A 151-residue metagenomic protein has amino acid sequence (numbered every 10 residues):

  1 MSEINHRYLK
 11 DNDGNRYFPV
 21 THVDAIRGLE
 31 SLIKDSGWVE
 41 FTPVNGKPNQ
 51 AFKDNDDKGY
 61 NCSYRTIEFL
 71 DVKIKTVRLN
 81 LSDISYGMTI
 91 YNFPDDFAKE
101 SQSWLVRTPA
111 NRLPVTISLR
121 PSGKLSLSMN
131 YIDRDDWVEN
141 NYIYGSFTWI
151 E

Functional and structural regions predicted by a protein language model:
M1-V20, I150: Short, intrinsically disordered N-terminal pre-domain segments
L9, W38-F41, C62-Y64, V77-L79 (+3 more regions): Hydrophobic beta-strand residues in large extracellular and virion-surface proteins
D11, P43, F69, T108 (+1 more regions): Acidic surface patches and DE-rich sequence motifs
D13, T21-V23, D135-W137: Trimeric beta-solenoid/beta-helix "fiber body" segments of extracellular/virion adhesins and depolymerases
R16, L70-K75, G123-S126: Hydrophobic residues embedded in beta-strands of well-ordered beta-sheets
V20-D54: Glycine-rich, low-complexity segments
E40, K53-R107: Beta-rich globular "head" domains
I84-M88, S101, L105-E151: Extracellular jelly-roll beta-sandwich "head" domains, especially the C-terminal globular C1q domain
